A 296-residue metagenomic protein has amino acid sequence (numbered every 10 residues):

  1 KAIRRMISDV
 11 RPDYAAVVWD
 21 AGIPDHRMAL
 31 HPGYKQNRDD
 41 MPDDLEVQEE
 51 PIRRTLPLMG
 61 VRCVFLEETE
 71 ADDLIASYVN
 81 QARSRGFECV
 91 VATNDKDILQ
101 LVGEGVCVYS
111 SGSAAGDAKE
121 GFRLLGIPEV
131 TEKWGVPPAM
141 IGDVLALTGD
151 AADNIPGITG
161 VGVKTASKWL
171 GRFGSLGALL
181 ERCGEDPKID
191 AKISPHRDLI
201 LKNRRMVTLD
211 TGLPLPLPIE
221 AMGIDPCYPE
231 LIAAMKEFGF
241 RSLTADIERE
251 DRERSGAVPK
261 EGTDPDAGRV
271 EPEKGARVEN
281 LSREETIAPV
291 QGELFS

Functional and structural regions predicted by a protein language model:
K1-A92, K96-L124, I200-K202, T208-P216 (+1 more regions): Noncatalytic, basic helical substrate-engagement surface that gates or grips nucleic-acid strands
P12-A16, V61, S84, G105 (+1 more regions): Non-catalytic nucleic-acid-binding/docking modules located in mid-to-C-terminal regions of nucleic-acid enzymes
